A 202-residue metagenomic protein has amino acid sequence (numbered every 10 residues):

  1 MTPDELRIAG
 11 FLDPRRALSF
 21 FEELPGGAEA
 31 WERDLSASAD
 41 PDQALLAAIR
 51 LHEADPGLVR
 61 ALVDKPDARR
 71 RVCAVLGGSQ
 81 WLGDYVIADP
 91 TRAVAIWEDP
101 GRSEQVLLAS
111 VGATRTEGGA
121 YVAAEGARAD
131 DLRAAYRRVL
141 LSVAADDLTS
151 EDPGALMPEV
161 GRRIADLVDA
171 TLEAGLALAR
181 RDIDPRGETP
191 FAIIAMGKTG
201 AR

Functional and structural regions predicted by a protein language model:
M1-R202: Non-catalytic regulatory/linker segments of enzymes
